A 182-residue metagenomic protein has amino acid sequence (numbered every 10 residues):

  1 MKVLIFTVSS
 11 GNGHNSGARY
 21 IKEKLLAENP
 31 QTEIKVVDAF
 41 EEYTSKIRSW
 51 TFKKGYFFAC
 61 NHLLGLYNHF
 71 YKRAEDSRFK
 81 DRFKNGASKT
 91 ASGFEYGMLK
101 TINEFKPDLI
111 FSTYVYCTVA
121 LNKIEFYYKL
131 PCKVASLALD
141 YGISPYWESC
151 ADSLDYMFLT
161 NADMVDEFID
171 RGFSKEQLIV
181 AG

Functional and structural regions predicted by a protein language model:
M1-L4: Extreme N-terminal starter segment of soluble prokaryotic enzymes
F6-V8, V37, L137: Short hydrophobic segments within beta-strands
V8-R19: A short, glycine/small-residue-rich beta-strand->loop->alpha-helix junction that serves as a flexible
H14, T44, T118-A120, I143-P145 (+1 more regions): Short, well-ordered alpha-helical microsegments
Y20-L99: Conserved N-terminal ligand/cofactor-binding loop architecture of enzyme catalytic domains
R48, T101-N103, S149-C150: Structural alpha-helical scaffold elements that stabilize or flank donor/cofactor-binding regions in carbohydrate
G97-I110, V119-A135: Glycosyltransferases and closely related glycan-assembly transferases that use nucleotide-activated donors
F126-A181: Active-site-proximal region of nucleotide-activated glycan assembly enzymes, centered on histidine/acidic-rich loops
